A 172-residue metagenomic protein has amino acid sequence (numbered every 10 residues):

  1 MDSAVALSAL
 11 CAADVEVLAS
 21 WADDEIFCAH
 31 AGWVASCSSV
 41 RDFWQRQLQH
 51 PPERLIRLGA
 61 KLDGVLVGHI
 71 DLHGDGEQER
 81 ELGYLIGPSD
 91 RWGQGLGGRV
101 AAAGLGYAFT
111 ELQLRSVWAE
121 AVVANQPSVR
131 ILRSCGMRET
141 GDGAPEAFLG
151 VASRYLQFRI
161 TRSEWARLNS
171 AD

Functional and structural regions predicted by a protein language model:
M1-D23, R57-D172: Acyl-donor (CoA/ACP) binding surface of acyl/acetyltransferases
I26-R46: Conserved GNAT-fold acetyl-CoA-binding loop/helix
R46-Q47, Y107: A generic secondary-structure signal
L48-E53: Short loop/turn motifs at secondary-structure junctions and domain boundaries
